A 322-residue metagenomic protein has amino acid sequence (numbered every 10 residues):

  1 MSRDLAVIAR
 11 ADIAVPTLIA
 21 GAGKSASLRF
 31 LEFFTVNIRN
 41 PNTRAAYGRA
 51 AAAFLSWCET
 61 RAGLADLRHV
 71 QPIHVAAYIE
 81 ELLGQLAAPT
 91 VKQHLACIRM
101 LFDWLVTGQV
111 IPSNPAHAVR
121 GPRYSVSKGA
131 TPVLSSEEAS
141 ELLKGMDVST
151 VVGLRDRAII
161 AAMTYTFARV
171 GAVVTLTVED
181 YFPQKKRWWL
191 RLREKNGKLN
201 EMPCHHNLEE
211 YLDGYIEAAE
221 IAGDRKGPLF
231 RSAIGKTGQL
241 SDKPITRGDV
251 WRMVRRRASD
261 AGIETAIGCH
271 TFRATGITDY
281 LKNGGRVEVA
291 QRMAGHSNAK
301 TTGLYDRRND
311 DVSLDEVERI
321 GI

Functional and structural regions predicted by a protein language model:
M1-I322: Conserved catalytic core of the tyrosine transesterase superfamily
